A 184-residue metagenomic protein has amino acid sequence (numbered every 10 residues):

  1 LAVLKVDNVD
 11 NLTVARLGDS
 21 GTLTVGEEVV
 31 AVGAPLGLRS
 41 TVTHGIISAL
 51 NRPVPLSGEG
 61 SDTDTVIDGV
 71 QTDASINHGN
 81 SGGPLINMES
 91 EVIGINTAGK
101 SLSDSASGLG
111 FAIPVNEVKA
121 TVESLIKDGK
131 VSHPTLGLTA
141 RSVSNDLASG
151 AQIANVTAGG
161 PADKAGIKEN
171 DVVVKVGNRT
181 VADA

Functional and structural regions predicted by a protein language model:
L1-S149, A154-G159, A165, V176-R179: Serine-dependent protease modules
N170: Conserved catalytic motifs of ABC-family nucleotide-binding domains
V173: Conserved "HGTGT" condensation-loop signature of ketosynthase/thiolase-family condensing enzymes that catalyze
